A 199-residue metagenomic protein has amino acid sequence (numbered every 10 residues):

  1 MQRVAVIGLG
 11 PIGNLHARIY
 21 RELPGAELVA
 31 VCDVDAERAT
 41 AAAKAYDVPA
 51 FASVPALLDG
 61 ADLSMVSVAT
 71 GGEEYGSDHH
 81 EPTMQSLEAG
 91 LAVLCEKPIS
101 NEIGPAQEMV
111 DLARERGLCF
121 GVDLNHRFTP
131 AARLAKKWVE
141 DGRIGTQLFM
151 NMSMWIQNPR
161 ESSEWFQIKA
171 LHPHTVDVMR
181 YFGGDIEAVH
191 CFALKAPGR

Functional and structural regions predicted by a protein language model:
M1-Y46: N-terminal Rossmann-like dinucleotide-binding module
L23, G60-A61, T129: Acidic-histidine catalytic/liganding microenvironments
A30, S64-M65, F149: Short, Asp-centered acidic motifs that coordinate Mg2+ and/or phosphate in catalytic or ligand-binding sites
V48-L112: Beta-loop-alpha module in the N-terminal Rossmann-like domain of NAD(P)-dependent dehydrogenases, especially those
A52, C95, V122-L124, H190-A193: Short loop/edge segments at beta-strand edges and connector loops that shape dinucleotide/nucleotide cofactor-binding
I99-S162, T175: A contiguous active-site-proximal alpha/beta segment in oxidoreductase catalytic domains
N158-R199: Rossmann-like dinucleotide-binding domain that binds NAD(P)(H)
